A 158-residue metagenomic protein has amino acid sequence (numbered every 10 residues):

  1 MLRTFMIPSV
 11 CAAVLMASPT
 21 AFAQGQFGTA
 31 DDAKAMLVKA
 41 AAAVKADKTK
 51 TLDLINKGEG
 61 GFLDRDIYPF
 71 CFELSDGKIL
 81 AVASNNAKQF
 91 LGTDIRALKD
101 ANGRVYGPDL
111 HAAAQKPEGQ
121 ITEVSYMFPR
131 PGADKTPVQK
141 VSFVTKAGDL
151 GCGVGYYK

Functional and structural regions predicted by a protein language model:
L2-K158: N-terminal membrane-sensor/transducer module of prokaryotic signaling receptors
